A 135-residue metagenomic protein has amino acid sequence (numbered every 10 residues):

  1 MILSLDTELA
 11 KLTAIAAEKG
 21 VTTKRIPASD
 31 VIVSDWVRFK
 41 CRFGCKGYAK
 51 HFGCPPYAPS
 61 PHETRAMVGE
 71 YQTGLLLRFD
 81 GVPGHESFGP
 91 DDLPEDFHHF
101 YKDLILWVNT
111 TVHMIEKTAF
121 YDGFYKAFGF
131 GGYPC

Functional and structural regions predicted by a protein language model:
M1-C135: Auxiliary alpha/beta "docking" domains used to position bulky ligands
